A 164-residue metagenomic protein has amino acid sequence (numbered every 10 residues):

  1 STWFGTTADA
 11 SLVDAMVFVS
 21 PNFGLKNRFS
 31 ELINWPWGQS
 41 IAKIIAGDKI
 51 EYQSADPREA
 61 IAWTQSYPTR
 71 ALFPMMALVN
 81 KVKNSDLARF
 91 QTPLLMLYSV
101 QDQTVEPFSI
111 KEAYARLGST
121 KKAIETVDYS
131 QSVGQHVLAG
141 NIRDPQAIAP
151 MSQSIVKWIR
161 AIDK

Functional and structural regions predicted by a protein language model:
S1-A10, M16: Short glycine-enriched nucleophile-adjacent loop and the immediately C-terminal alpha-helix near the catalytic center
M16-R28: Active-site nucleophile loop of the alpha/beta-hydrolase fold
G24, S30-D48: A catalytic-pocket lid/entrance helix-loop region that shapes and gates access to the active site across common
Q53-A62: Short glycine/proline- and acidic residue-enriched helix-loop micro-motifs that form flexible lids or anion-recognition
T69-L87, T92: Active-site nucleophile elbow and catalytic-triad environment of alpha/beta-hydrolase enzymes
F90, M96-Y98, D102: Short beta-strand/loop motif that positions the catalytic acidic residue of the alpha/beta-hydrolase fold
T92, V105-R116, T126: Short alpha-helix in the alpha/beta-hydrolase fold that links the catalytic acid
D128-K164: Catalytic active-site module of serine/aspartate enzymes centered on a nucleophile-bearing elbow/loop
